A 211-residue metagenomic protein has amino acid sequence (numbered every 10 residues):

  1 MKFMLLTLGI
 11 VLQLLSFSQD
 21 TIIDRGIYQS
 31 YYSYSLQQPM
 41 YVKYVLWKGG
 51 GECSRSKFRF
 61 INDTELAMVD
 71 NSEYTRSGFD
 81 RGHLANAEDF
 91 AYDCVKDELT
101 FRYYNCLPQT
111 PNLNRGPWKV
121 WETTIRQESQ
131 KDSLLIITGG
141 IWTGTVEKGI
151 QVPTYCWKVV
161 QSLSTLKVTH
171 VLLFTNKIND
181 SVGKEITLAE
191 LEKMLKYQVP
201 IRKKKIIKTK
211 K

Functional and structural regions predicted by a protein language model:
M4-F17: Hydrophobic h-region of N-terminal signal peptides that target proteins for export in Gram-negative bacteria
T21-D80: Short, His- and charge-rich active-site/binding loops that engage polyanionic ligands
T64-K211: Domain-level detector of nuclease and nuclease-like folds in predominantly extracellular/periplasmic contexts
